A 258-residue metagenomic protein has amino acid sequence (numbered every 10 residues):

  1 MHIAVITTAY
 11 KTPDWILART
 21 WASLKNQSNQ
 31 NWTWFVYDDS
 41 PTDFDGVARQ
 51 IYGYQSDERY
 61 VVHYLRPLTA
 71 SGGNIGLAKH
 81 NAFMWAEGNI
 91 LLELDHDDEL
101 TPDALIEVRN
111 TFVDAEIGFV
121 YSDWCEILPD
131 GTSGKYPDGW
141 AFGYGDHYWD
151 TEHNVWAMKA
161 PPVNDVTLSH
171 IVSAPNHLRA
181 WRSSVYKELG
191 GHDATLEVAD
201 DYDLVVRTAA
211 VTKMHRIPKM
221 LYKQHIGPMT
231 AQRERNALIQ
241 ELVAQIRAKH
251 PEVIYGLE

Functional and structural regions predicted by a protein language model:
W21-N31: Short, acidic, metal-binding catalytic loop of nucleotide-sugar glycosyltransferases
L68-A86: Glycine-rich, basic loop-to-helix element that forms the pyrophosphate-binding segment of sugar-nucleotide handling
G76, G145-A180: A recurrent flexible, glycine/aromatic-enriched loop bordering the glycosyltransferase active site that acts as
L91: Short aromatic/hydrophobic "clamp" motif used to bind/position activated sugar donors
L105-W149: Conserved donor NDP-sugar-binding/catalytic core segment of glycosyltransferases
D123, H215-L221: Catalytic beta-strand/loop signature of glycosyltransferases that borders the donor
D146, D150, M220, Q224-G227 (+1 more regions): Catalytic core of nucleotide-sugar-dependent glycosyltransferases
E197-L204: Acidic donor-binding loop at a coil-to-helix junction in glycosyltransferase catalytic cores that engages
